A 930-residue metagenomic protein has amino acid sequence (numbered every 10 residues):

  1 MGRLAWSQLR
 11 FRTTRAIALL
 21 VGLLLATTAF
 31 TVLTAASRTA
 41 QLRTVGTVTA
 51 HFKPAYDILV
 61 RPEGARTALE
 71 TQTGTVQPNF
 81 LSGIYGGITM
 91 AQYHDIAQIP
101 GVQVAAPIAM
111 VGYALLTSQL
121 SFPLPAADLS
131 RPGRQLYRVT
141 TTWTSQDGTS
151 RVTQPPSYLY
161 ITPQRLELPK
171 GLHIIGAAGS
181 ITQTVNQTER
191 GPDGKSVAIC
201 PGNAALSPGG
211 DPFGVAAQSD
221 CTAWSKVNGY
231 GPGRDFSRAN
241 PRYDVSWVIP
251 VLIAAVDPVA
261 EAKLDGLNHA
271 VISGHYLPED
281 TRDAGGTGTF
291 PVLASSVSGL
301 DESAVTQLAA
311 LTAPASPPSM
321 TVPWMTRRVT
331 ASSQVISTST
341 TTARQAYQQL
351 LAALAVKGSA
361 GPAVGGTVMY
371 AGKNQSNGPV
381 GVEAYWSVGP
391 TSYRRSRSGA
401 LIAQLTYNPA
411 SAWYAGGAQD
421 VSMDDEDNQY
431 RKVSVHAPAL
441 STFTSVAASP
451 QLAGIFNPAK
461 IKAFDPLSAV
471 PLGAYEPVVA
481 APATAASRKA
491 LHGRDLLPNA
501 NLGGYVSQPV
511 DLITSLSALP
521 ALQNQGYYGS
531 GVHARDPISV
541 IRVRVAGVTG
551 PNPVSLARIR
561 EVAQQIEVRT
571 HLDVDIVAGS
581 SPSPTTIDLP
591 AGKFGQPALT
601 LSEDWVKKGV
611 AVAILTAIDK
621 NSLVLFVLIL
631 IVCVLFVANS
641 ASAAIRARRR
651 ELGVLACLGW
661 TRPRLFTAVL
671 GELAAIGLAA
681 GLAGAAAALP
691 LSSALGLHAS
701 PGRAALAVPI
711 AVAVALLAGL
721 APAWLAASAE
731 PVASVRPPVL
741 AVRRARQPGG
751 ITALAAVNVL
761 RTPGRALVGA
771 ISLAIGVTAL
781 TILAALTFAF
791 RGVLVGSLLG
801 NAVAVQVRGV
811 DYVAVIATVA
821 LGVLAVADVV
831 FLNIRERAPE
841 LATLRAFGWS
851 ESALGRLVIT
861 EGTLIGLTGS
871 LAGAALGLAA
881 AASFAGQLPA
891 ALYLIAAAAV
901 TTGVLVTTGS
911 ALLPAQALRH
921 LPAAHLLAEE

Functional and structural regions predicted by a protein language model:
M1-V21, R38, L42-V45, T49-Y56 (+9 more regions): Feature of multi-pass inner-membrane transport and sensor proteins that recognizes transmembrane helices together
R12, L635-A674, L824-T863: Interfacial "coupling" helices/loops that link adjacent transmembrane helices in transporter permeases
T14-A18, A29, S316, V329 (+14 more regions): Alpha-helical transmembrane segments, especially those used as permease/efflux helices and single-pass anchors
T27-L59, E63-A68, D128-R131, Y158 (+4 more regions): Alpha-helical transmembrane segments
T73-D536: A structural signal for hydrophobic secondary-structure junctions, strongest on transmembrane helix-loop-helix units
Y93-I108, I566-D573, G659, G848: Short acidic amphipathic segments
G550-V554, R558, Q564, V568-I629 (+1 more regions): Peri-transmembrane interface segments
R664-A686, L767, R856-A875: Selective transmembrane-helix segments that form parts of the transport pathway or gating/packing helices in multipass
